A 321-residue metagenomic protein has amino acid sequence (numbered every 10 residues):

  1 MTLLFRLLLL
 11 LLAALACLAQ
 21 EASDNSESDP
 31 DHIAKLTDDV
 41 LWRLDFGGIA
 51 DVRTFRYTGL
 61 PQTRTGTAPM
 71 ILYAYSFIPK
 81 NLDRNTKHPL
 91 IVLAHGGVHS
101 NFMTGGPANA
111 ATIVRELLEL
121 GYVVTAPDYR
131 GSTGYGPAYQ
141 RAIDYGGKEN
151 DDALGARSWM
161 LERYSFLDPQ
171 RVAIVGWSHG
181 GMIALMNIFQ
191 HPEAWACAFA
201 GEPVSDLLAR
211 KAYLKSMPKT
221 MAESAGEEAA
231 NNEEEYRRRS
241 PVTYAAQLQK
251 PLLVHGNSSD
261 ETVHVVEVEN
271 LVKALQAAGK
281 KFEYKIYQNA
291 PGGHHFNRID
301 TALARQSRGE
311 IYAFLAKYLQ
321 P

Functional and structural regions predicted by a protein language model:
T2-L10: Sec-dependent signal peptide recognition, specifically the positively charged N-region followed immediately by
A19-Q62: An N-terminal hydrophobic leader/cap segment in hydrolases
I49-L72, K80-Q170, A212, K219: Cap/lid segment of the alpha/beta-hydrolase catalytic domain
A156-A212: Primarily recognizes the serine-hydrolase "nucleophile elbow" in alpha/beta-hydrolase and SGNH/GDSL folds
A196-C197, P203-Y244, K250, A277: Mobile cap/lid helix-loop segments that gate and shape the active-site cleft of serine hydrolases
L248, V254-G256, D260: Short beta-strand/loop motif that positions the catalytic acidic residue of the alpha/beta-hydrolase fold
E261-N270: Conserved alpha/beta-hydrolase "acid-adjacent" motif
E269, Q276-P321: C-terminal catalytic histidine-bearing segment of alpha/beta-hydrolase fold enzymes
